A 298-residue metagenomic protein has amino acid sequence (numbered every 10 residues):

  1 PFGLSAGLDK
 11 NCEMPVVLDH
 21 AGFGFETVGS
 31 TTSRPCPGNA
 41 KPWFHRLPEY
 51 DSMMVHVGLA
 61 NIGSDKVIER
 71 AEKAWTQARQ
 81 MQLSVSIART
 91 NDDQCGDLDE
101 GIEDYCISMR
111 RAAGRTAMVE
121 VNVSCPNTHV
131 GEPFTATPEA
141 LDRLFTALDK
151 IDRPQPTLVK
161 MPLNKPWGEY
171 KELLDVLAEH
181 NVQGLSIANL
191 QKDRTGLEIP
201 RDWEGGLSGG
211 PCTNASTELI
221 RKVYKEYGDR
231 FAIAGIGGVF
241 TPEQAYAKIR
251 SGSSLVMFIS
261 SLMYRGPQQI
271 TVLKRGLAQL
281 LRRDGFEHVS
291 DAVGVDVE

Functional and structural regions predicted by a protein language model:
P1-L4, R79-V85, K150-K165, K225-G235: Short beta-strand/loop segments at the ligand-binding rim of alpha/beta enzyme cores
L4, E26, V67, V85 (+6 more regions): Conserved, mostly hydrophobic/aromatic
A6, N91-C106, P133-A136, V159-A178: Active-site glycine- and acidic-residue-rich loops that bind and position anionic ligands or nucleotide-like cofactors
N11-H20, K165-E179, Y224-D229, V239-V256: Catalytic cores of alpha/beta
G22-P35, C125, G184-K192, V239 (+1 more regions): Glycine-rich phosphate-binding active-site loops on the catalytic face of alpha/beta enzymes
R34-M81: A gly/proline- and charged-residue-enriched helix-loop-helix capping module
G38-D51, R194-G209, I249, L262-E287: C-terminal helical cap(s) of enzyme catalytic domains, especially alpha/beta-barrels
V123-T137, Y170-D229: Glycine/Thr-rich beta-alpha phosphate-binding loop at enzyme active sites
